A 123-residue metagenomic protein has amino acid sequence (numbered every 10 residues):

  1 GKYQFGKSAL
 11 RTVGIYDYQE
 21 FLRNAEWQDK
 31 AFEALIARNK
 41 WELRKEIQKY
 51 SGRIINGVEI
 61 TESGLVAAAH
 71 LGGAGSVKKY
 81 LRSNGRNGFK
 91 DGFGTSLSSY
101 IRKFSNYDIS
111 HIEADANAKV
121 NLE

Functional and structural regions predicted by a protein language model:
Y3-K30, A34-E123: Non-catalytic cell-wall polysaccharide-engagement segments
